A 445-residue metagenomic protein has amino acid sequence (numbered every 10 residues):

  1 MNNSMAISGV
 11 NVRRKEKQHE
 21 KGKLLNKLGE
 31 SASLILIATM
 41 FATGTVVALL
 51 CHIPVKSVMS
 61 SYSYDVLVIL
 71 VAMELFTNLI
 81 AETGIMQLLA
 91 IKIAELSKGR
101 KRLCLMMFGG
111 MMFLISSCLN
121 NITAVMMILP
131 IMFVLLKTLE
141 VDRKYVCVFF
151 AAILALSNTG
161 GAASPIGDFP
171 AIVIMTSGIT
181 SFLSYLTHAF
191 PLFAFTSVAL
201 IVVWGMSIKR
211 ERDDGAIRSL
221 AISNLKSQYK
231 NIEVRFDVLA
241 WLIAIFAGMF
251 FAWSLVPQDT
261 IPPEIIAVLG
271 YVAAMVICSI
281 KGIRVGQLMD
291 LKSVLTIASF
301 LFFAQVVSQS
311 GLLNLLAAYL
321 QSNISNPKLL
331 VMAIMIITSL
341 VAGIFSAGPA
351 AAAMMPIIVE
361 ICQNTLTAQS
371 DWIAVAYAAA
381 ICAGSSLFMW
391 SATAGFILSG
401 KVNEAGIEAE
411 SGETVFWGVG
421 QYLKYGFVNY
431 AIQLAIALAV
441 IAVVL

Functional and structural regions predicted by a protein language model:
M1-A81, L88, A189-L315, Y425-L445: Hydrophobic transmembrane alpha-helices of multi-pass small-molecule transporters
A38, L67, R102-G110, A124 (+9 more regions): Hydrophobic alpha-helical transmembrane segments
M40, K92-K101, Q228-L239, T260-I261 (+4 more regions): Short, amphipathic, aromatic/basic-enriched membrane-interface segments that mark the entry/exit of transmembrane
F41-T45, M111, I128-F133, V268-M275 (+2 more regions): Hydrophobic transmembrane alpha-helices of multi-pass, membrane-embedded glycosylation machinery
I53-K144, L291-T367: Membrane-embedded alpha-helical segments and adjacent helix-loop junctions characteristic of multi-pass solute
L89-A90, T123-L135, A163-G178, A318 (+2 more regions): Re-entrant/interfacial helical elements at transmembrane boundaries that shape and gate the permeation pathway
M111-N121, L154-I166, L255, I336-A350 (+1 more regions): Transmembrane alpha-helix interface/packing and boundary motifs in multi-pass membrane proteins, characterized by
V141-S223, Y229-K230, T367-A378, F396-I441 (+1 more regions): Membrane-core helix-loop-helix motifs of multi-pass transport proteins
